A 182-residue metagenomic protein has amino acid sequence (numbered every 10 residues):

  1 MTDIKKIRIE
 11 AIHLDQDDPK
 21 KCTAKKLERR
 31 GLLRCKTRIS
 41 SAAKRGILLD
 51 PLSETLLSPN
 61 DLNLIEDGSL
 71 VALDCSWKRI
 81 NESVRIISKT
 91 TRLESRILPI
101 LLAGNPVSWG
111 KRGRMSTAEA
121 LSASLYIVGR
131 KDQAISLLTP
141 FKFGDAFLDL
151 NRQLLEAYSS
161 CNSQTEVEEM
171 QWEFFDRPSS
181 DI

Functional and structural regions predicted by a protein language model:
M1-R34: Short, extreme N-terminal leader segments that mark the start of a protein/domain
K20-K25, G31-S116, A120, I127-E156: Active-site cofactor/cluster-binding pocket
R152-I182: Long, charged alpha-helical interface segments
